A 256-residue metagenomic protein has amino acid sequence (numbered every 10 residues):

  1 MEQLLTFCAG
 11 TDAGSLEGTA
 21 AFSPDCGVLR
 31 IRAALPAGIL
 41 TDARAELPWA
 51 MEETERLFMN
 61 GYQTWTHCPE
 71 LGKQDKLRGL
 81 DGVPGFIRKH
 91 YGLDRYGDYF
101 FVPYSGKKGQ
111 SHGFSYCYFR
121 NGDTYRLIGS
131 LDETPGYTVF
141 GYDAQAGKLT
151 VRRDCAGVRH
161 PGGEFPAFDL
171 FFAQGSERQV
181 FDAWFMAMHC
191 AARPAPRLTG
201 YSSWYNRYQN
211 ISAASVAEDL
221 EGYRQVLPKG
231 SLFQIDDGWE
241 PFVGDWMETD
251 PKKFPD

Functional and structural regions predicted by a protein language model:
M1-V180: N-terminal accessory beta-strand-rich subdomains and adjacent acidic, glycine-rich linkers that precede catalytic cores
R30, R152, F185, A217-L220 (+1 more regions): Short alpha-helical segments and helix-capping/turn motifs at coil-helix boundaries
E164-F171, W184, T199-S202, N206: A near-ubiquitous, low-amplitude feature marking generic local secondary-structure context
R178-C190, E218-E221: Alpha-helical scaffolding within the catalytic cores of extracellular/periplasmic polymer-degrading hydrolases
A192-A195: Extracellular/periplasmic catalytic domains that process cell-envelope and extracellular macromolecules
R197-D256: Aromatic-lined carbohydrate-binding/catalytic grooves of carbohydrate-active enzymes
